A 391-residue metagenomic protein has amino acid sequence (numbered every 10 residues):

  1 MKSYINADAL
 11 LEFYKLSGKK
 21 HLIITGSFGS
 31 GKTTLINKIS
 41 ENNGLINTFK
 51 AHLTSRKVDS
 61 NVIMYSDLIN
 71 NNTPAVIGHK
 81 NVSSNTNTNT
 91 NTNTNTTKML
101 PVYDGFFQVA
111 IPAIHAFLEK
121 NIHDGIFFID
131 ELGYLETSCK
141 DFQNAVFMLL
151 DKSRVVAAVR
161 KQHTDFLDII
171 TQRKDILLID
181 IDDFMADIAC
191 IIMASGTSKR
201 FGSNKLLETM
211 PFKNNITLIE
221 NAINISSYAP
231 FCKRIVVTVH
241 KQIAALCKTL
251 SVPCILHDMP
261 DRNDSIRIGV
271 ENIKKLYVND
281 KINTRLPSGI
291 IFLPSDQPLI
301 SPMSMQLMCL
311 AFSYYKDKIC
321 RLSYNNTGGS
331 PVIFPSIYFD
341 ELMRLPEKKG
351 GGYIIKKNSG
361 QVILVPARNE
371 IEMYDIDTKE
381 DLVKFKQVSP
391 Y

Functional and structural regions predicted by a protein language model:
M1-L11: N-terminal pre-Walker A segment at the start of P-loop NTPase domains
K32: Conserved lysine of the Walker
N37-N85, N93-T97: N-terminal phosphate/diphosphate-binding loop that engages ATP/GTP or pyrophosphate donors across diverse enzyme folds
A116-L118, L132-A186: Replace "adjacent to P-loop NTPase cores in ATP/GTP-dependent enzymes" with "adjacent to NTP-binding cores
D187-K241: N-terminal glycine-rich phosphate-binding loop and ensuing alpha1 helix
I219-P287: Conserved N-terminal catalytic core of the sugar/cofactor nucleotidyltransferase
D261-D340: Conserved beta-loop-beta/alpha segment of the NTase-like Rossmann-fold superfamily that binds/positions NTPs
R344-Y391: Conserved alpha/beta core of the MobA/IspD/sugar-nucleotide pyrophosphorylase nucleotidyltransferase superfamily
